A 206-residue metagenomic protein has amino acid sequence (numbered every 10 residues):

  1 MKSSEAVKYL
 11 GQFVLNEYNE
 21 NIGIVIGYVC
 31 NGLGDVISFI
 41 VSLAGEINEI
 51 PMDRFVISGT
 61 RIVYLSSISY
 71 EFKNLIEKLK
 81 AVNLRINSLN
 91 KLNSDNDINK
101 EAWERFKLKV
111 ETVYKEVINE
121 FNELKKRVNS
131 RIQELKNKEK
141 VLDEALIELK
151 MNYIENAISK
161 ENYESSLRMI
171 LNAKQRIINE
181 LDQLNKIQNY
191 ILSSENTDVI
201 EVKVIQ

Functional and structural regions predicted by a protein language model:
M1-Q206: Peripheral interaction segments used for macromolecular assembly
